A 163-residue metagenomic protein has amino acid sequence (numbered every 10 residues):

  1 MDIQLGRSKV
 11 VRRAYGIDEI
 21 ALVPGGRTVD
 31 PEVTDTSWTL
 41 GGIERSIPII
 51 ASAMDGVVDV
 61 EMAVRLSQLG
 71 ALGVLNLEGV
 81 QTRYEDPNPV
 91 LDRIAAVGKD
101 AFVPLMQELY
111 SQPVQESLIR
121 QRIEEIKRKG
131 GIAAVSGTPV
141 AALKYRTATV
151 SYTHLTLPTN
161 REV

Functional and structural regions predicted by a protein language model:
M1-L155, R161: Active-site entrance/lid segments in N-terminal catalytic domains of soluble metabolic enzymes
